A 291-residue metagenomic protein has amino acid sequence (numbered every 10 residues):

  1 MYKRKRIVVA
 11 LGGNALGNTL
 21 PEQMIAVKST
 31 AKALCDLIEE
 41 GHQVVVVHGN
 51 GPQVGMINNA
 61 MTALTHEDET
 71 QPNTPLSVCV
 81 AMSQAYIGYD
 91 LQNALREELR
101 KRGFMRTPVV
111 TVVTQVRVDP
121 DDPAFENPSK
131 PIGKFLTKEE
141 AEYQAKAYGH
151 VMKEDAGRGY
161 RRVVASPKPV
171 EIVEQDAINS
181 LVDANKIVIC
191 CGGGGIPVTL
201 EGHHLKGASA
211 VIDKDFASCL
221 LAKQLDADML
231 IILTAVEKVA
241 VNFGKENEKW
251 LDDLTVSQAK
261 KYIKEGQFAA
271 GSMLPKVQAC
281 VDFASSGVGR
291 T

Functional and structural regions predicted by a protein language model:
M1-N50, M56-H66, S180-N185: N-terminal glycine-/serine-/threonine-rich phosphate-binding loop
V8-A10, Q43-M56, P108-V113, V188-C191 (+1 more regions): Short beta-strand segments at enzyme active-site cores
T19-P21, G55-A60, D121-N127, L200-G202 (+1 more regions): Short acidic, glycine/serine/threonine-rich loops at helix termini
Q23-K28, A60-Q71, F125-K134, H203-A210 (+1 more regions): A glycine- and small-aliphatic-rich helix-loop capping segment at beta-alpha/alpha-beta transitions that lines
I25-K32, P75-N93, E98-L99, A165-V182 (+3 more regions): Polyanion-binding loop/helix "lid" in catalytic or ligand-binding cores
L64-V188: Ligand-binding beta-strand-loop-alpha-helix segment within the catalytic cores of soluble metabolic enzymes
V113-P120, G193-I196, V236-K238: Glycine-rich beta-alpha junction loops
A227-K245: Acidic, metal-binding active-site segment of PIN/NYN-like and related structure-specific nucleases
